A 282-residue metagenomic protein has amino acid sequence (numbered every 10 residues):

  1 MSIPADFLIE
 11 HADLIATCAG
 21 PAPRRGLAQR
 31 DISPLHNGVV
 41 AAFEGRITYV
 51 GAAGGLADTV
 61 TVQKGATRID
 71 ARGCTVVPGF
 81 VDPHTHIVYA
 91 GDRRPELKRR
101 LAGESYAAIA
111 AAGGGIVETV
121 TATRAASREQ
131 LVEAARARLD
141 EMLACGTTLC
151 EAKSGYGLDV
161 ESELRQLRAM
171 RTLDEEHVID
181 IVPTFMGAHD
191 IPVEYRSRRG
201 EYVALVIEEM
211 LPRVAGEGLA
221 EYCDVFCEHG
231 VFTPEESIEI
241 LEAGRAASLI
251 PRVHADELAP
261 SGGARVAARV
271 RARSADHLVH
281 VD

Functional and structural regions predicted by a protein language model:
S2-A5, T17-V76: Histidine-rich, glycine-flanked metal-binding segment
P4, L8, L143-G146, L219-Y222 (+1 more regions): Short loop/turn motifs at secondary-structure junctions
A12, V40, G45, G73 (+7 more regions): Divalent metal-coordination and catalytic microenvironments
A52-G55, V81, R93, G263: Residue-level structural signal for beta-strand termini and adjacent loop
R68-A134: Metal-associated gating/positioning segment near the N- to mid-region
G115-A134, D140-E141, T148-S261: Metal-coordinating catalytic core of metallo-dependent amide/deamination hydrolases
I250-P251, P260-D282: Active-site-adjacent C-terminal substructures of enzyme catalytic domains
